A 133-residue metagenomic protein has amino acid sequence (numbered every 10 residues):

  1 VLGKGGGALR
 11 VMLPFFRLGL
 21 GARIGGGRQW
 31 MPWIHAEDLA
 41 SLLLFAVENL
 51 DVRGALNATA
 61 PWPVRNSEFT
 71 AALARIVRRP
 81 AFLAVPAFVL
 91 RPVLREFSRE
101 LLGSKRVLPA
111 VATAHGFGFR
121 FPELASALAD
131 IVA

Functional and structural regions predicted by a protein language model:
V1, M31, V89, S126-A127: Positions that flank functional sites
V1-R10: Flexible, glycine-rich beta-alpha linker
G3, M31-E37, V64, V107 (+1 more regions): Residue-level signal for the nucleotide or nucleotide-sugar donor/cofactor binding architecture
V11-W33, R75-S104: Alpha-helical membrane-targeting segments
L13-G21, Q29-P63: Alpha-helical substrate-binding/gating segment
L42, N49-E96, A129, A133: Mid/C-terminal beta-alpha module of Rossmann-like enzyme folds, strongest in SDR-family dehydrogenases/epimerases
V64, R99-A133: C-terminal amphipathic/interface module of NAD(P)-dependent oxidoreductases and related NAD-binding regulators
